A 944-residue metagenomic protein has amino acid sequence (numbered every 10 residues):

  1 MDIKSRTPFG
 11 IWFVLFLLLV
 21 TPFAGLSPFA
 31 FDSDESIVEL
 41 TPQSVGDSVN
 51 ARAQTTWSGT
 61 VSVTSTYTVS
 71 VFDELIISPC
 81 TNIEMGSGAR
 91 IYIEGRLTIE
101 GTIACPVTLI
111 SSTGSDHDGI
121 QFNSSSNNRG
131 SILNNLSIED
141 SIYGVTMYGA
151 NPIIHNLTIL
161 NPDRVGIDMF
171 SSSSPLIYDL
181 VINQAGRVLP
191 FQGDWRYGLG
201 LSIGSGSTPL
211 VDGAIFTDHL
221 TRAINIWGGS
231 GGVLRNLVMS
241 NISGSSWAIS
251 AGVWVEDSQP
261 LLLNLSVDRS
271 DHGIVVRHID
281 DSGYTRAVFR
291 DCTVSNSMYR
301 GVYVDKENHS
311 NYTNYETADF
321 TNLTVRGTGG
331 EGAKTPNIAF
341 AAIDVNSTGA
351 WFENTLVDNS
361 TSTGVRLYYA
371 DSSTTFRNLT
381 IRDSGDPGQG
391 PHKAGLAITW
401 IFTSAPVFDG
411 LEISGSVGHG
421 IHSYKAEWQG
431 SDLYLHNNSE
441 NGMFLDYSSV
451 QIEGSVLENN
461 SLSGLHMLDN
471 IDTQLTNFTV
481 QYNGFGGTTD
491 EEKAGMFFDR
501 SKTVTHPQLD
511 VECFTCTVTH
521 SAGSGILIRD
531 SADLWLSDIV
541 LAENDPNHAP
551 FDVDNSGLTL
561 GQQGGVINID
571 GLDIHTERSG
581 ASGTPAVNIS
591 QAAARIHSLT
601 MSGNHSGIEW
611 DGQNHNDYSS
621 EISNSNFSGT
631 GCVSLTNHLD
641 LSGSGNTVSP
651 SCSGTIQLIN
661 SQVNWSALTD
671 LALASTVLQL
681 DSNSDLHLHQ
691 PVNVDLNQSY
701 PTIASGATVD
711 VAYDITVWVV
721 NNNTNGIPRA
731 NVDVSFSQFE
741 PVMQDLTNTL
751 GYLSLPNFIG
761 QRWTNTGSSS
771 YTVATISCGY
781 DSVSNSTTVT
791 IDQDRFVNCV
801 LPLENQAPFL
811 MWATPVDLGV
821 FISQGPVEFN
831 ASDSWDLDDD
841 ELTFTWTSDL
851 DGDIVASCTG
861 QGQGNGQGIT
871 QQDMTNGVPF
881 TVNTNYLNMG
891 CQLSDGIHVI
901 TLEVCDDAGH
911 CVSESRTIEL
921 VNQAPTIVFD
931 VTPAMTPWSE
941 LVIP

Functional and structural regions predicted by a protein language model:
G25-S448, E453-S531, W535-N624, S628-L635 (+8 more regions): Beta-strand/loop edge motif enriched in small/polar residues
A672, P691-D695, Q761-T788: A short, solvent-exposed loop/turn motif at the edges and junctions of modular extracellular/periplasmic domains
G726, F736-T766, T787: Short, acidic Ser/Thr/Gly-rich low-complexity loop/linker segments typical of extracellular and cell-surface proteins
S786-Q806: Extracellular beta-sheet/turn segments enriched in Thr/Pro/Gly and aliphatic residues
N805-F809, L842, P925-T926: Proline-centered linker/hinge motifs at extracellular inter-domain junctions
D817-G825, P933-I943: Short, solvent-exposed loop/linker segments at the N-terminal edge of repeated beta-sheet extracellular domains
N830-D838, P944: Acidic, Ser/Thr
